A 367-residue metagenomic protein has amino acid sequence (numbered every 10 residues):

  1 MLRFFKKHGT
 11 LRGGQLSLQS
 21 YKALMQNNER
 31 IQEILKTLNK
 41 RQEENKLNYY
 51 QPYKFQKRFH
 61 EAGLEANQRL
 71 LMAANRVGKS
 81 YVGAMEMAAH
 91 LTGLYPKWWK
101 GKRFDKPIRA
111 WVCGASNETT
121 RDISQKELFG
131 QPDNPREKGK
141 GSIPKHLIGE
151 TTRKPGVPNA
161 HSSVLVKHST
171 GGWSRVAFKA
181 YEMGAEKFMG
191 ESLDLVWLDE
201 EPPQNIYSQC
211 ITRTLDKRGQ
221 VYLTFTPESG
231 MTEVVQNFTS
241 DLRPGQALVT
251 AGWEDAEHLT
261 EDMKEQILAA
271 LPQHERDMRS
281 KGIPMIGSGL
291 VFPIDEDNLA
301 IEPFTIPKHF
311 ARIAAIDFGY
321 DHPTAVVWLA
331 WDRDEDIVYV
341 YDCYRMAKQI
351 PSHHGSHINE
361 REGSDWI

Functional and structural regions predicted by a protein language model:
M1-W331: Phosphate/NTP-binding elements of NTP-utilizing enzymes
K308, L329-I367: Nucleic-acid-processing active sites and adjacent nucleic-acid-binding tracks, predominantly divalent metal-dependent
